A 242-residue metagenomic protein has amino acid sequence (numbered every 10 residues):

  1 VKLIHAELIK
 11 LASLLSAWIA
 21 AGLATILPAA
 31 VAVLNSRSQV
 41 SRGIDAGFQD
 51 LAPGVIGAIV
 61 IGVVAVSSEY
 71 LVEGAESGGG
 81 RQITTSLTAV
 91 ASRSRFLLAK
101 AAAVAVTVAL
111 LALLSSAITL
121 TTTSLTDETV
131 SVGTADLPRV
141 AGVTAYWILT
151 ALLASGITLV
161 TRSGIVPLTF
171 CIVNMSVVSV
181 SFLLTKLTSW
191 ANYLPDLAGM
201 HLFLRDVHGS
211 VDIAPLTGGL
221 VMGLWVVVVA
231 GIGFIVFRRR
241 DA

Functional and structural regions predicted by a protein language model:
V1-T25: Aromatic- and glycine-rich beta-strand/loop motifs that create alpha-glucan
L3, L187-H208: Short hydrophobic, aromatic-rich alpha-helical segments embedded in or entering the lipid bilayer of multi-pass
K10, S86-T88, A154, T158-L159: Helix-capping/transition residues at the boundaries of transmembrane alpha-helices and the short helical linkers
S13-L15, A91-R93, R162-G164: Short loop-to-helix capping motifs
S16-A17, A21-S67, L97-T161, V180 (+2 more regions): Secretory targeting signals
A29-V40, G164-L197: Transmembrane helix segments
V66-A105: Helix-loop-helix units of permease transmembrane domains in multi-pass membrane transporters, especially ABC
V221-A242: Junction motif at the cytosolic side of a transmembrane helix
